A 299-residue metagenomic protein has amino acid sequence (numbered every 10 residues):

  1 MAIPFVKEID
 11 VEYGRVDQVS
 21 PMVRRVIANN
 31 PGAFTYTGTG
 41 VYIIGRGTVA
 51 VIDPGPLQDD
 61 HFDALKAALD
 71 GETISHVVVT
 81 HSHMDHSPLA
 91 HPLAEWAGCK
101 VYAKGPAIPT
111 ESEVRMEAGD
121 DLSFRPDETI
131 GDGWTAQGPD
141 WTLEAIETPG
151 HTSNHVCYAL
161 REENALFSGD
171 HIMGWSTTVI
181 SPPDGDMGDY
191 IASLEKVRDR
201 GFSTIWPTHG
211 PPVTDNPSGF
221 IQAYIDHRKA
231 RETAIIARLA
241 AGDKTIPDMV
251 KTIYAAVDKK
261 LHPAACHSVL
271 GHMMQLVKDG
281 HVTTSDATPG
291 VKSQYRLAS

Functional and structural regions predicted by a protein language model:
I9-E72, C157-G169, G174: Conserved beta-strand hairpin/beta-sheet module of binuclear metal-dependent hydrolase folds, prominently
V19, W96-A97, G201: Short, structured coil segments at secondary-structure junctions
M22, L65, H209, I235 (+1 more regions): Residue-level signal for inorganic ion chemistry
T37, P56-T142, N164, G219: Active-site HxH/HxHxD metal-binding segment of metal-dependent hydrolases
V49-V51, P56-Q58, M116-R125, Q137 (+1 more regions): Metallo-beta-lactamase
V78-H86, H151, H209, H272: Histidine-centered divalent metal-coordination motifs
A237-S299: C-terminal regulatory/interaction regions
